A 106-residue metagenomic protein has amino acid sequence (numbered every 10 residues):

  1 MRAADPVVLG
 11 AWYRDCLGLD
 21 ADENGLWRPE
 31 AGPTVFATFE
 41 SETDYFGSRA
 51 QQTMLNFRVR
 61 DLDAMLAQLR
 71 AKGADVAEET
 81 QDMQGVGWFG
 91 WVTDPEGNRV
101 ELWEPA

Functional and structural regions predicted by a protein language model:
M1, D22, A67-A106: Vicinal oxygen chelate
M1-G10, Q52-L55, A106: N-terminal beta-strand motif that seeds the catalytic metal site of vicinal oxygen chelate
A4-C16, G90, R99: Conserved active-site alpha-helix within GNAT-family acetyltransferase domains
D5, D61, D94: Acidic di-acidic motifs
V7-V8, D63-A64, G87: Short alpha-helical
G10, D20, A37-T38, A74-V76: A generic "structured core" feature
L17-Q52, V92-P95, R99-P105: Conserved short beta-strand elements that form part of the metal-binding/catalytic scaffold of enzyme active sites
S48-A74: Mid-chain, well-packed structural core segment of small domains
